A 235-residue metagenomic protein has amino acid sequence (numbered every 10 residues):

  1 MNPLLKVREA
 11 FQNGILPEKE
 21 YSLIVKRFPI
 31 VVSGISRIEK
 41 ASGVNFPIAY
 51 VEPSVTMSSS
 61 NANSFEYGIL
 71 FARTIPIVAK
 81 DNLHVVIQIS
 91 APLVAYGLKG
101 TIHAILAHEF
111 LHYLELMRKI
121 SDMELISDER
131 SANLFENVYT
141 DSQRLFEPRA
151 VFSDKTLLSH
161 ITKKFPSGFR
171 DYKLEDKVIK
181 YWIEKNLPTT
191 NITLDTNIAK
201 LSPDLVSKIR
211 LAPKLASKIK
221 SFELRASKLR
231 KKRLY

Functional and structural regions predicted by a protein language model:
M1-L23, P53-M57, N63, R73-I77 (+6 more regions): Non-catalytic architectural context of zinc metalloproteases
P17-I30, D128: A short, highly charged nucleic-acid-interacting micro-segment common to nuclease and nuclease-linked defense proteins
I24-P47: Zn2+-dependent metallopeptidase catalytic core
S60-K99, M117: Active-site scaffold of zinc-dependent metalloenzymes
T101-I102, S131: Amphipathic alpha-helical recognition patches that constitute DNA-binding helices
A104-M117: Active-site recognition of the HExxH zinc-binding catalytic motif
R118, M123-K164: Post-HExxH zinc-binding segment in Zn-dependent metallohydrolases
T156-Y235: Pan-zinc metallopeptidase signature
